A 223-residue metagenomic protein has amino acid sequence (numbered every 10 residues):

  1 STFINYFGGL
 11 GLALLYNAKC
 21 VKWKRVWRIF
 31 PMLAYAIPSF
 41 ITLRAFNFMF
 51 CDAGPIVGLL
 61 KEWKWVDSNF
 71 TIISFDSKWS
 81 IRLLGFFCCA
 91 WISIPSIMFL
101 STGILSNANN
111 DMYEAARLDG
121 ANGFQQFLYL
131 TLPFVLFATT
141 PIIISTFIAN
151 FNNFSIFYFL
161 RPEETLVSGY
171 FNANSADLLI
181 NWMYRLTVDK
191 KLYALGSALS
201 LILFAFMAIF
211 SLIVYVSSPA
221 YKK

Functional and structural regions predicted by a protein language model:
S1-K223: A structural signal for multi-pass alpha-helical bundles of membrane permease subunits that mediate small-molecule
